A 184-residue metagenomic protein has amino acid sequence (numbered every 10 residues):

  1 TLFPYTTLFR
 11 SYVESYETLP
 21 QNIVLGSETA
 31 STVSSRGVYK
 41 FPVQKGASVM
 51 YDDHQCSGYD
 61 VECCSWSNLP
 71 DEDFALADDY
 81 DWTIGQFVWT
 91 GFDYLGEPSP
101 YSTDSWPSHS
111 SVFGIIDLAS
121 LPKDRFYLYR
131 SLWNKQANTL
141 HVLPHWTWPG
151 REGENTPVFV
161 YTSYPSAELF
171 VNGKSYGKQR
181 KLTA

Functional and structural regions predicted by a protein language model:
L2-A184: Extended substrate-binding grooves/exosites of carbohydrate-active enzymes
